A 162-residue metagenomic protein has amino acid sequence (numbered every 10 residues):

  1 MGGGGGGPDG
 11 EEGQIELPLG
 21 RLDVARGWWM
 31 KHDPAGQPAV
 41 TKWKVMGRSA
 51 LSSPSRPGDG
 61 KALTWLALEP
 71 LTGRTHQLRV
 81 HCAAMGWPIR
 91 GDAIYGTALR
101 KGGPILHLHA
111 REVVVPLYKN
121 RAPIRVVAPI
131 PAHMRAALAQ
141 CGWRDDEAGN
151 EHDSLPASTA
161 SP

Functional and structural regions predicted by a protein language model:
M1-P162: RNA pseudouridine synthases
